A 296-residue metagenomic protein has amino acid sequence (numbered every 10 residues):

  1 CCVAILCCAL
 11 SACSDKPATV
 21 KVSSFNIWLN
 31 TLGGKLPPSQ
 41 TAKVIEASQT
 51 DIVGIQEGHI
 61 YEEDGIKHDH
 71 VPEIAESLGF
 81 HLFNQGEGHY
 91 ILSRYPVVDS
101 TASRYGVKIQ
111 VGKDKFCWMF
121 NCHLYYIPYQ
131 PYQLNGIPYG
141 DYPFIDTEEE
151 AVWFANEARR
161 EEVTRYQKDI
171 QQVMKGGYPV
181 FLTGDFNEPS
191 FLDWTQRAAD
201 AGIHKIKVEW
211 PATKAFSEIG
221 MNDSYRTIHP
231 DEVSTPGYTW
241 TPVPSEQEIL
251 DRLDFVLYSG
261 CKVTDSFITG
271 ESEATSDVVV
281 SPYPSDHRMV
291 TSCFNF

Functional and structural regions predicted by a protein language model:
C2-V3, A9-E76, F116: N-terminal, active-site-proximal structural segment of metallo-dependent hydrolase catalytic domains
P17-K21, S48-I52, L78-H81, K113-C117 (+2 more regions): Loop/turn elements at helix/coil->beta-strand transitions in domains of secreted/extracellular proteins
F25-I27, G58, L124, D185-F186 (+1 more regions): Active-site metal-binding loops of divalent metal-dependent hydrolases
G34, I52, Q56-I137, T269: Structured beta-strand-rich core segments of catalytic domains in phosphoester-bond hydrolases
P37-T41, Q49, K67-I74, G88 (+2 more regions): Stable alpha-helical elements in mature extracytoplasmic
T101-R104, K108-V111, I170-F181, N187-F296: Metal-dependent phosphoester-hydrolase catalytic domains
Y132-N156, R197: A solvent-exposed, charged loop/short amphipathic helix patch at secondary-structure junctions
E150-G177: A long, amphipathic alpha-helix that forms part of the scaffold/cap immediately adjacent to metal-dependent active
